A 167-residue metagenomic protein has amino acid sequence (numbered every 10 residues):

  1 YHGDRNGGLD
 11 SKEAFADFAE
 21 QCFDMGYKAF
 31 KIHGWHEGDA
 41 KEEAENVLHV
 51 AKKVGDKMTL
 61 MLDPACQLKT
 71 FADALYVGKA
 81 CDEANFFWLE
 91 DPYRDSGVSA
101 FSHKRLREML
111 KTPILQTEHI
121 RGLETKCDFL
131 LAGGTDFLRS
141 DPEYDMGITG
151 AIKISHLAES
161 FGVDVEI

Functional and structural regions predicted by a protein language model:
Y1-A16, D63-F71, L115: Active-site mouth loops of central-metabolism enzymes
K12, D24-Y27, E83, A158: Generic intrinsically disordered, low-complexity segments enriched for polar/acidic and small residues
F15-C22, N46, V50: Structured alpha-helical segments in the cores of large, soluble enzyme domains
F18-H33: Catalytic domains of carbohydrate-active enzymes, especially glycoside hydrolases
G34-I167: Catalytic core of soluble alpha/beta enzymes
